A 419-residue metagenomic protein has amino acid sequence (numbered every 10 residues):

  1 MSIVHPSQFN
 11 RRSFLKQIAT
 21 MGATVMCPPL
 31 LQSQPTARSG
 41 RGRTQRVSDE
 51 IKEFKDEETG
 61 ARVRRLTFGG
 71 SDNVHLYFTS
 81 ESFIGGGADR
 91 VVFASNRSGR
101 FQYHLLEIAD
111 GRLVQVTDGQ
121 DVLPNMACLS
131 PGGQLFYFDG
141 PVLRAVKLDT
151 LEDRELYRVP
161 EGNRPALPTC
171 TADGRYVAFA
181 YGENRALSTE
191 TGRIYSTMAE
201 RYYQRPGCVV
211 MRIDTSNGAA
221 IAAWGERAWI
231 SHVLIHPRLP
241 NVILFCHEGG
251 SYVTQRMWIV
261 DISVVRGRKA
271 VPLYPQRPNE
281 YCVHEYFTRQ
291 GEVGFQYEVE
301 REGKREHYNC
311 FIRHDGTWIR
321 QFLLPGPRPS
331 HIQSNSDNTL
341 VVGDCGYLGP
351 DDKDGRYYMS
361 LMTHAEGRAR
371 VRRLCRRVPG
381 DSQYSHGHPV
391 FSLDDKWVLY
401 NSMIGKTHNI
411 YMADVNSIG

Functional and structural regions predicted by a protein language model:
M1-S13, T24: N-terminal secretory signal peptides
S39-R64: Blade/loop signatures of beta-propeller domains
Q45-S48, T67-F101: Beta-strand-rich domains and repeat architectures in extracellular enzymes and scaffolds, especially beta-propellers
F101-G140: Blade-loop segments of beta-propeller domains
Y137-R201, G207: Asp-box/WD-like beta-propeller blade repeats and closely related beta-sheet repeat scaffolds
A180-R205, E248-S251, E298-E302, D344-G355: Short, conserved, GDST-rich strand-edge loop motifs in beta-rich repeat architectures
L323-A365: Loop/turn-rich, solvent-exposed surfaces of beta-rich toroidal or solenoidal domains
L323-H331, A369-H388: Conserved blade-ending motifs and adjacent loop-strand segments that build the rim/top face of beta-propeller domains
